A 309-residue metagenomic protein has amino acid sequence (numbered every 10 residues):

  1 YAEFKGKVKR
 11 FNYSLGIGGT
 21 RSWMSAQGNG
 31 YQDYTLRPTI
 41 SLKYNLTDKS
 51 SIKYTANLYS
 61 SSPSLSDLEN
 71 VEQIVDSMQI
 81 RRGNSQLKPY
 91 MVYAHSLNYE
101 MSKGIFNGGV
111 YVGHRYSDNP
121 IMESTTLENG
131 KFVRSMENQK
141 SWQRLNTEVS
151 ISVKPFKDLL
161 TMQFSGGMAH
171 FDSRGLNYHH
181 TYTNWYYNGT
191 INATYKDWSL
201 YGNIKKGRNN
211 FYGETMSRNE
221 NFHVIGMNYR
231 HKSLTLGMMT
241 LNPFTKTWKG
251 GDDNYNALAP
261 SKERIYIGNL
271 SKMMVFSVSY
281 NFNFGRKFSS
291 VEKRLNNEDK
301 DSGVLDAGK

Functional and structural regions predicted by a protein language model:
Y1-Q27, D33-S41, L159-Q163, M168 (+1 more regions): Surface-exposed extracellular loop regions of Gram-negative outer-membrane beta-barrel proteins
A2-G6, I40-Y44, L97-M101, T147-V153 (+4 more regions): Residues on the lipid-exposed face of transmembrane beta-strands in outer-membrane beta-barrel proteins
V8-F11, N45-K49, V92, S102-F106 (+4 more regions): Outer-membrane beta-barrel channels and translocator barrels
L15-R21, L42, Y54-L58, Y99 (+7 more regions): Transmembrane beta-barrel strands of outer-membrane/channel proteins
S25-Y34, L65-Q73, M78-I80, V112 (+5 more regions): Outer-membrane beta-barrel translocator domains and adjoining extracellular loop/strand segments of Gram-negative
D48, S60-G109, Y116, R134-N146 (+2 more regions): Outer-membrane beta-barrel signature, preferentially recognizing the C-terminal barrel domain of Gram-negative
K88, K103, N107-M168, R174-N188: Outer membrane beta-barrel strand-and-loop segments of large Gram-negative receptors, especially TonB-dependent
H231-K309: C-terminal beta-signal and adjacent terminal beta-strands/loops of Gram-negative outer-membrane beta-barrel proteins
